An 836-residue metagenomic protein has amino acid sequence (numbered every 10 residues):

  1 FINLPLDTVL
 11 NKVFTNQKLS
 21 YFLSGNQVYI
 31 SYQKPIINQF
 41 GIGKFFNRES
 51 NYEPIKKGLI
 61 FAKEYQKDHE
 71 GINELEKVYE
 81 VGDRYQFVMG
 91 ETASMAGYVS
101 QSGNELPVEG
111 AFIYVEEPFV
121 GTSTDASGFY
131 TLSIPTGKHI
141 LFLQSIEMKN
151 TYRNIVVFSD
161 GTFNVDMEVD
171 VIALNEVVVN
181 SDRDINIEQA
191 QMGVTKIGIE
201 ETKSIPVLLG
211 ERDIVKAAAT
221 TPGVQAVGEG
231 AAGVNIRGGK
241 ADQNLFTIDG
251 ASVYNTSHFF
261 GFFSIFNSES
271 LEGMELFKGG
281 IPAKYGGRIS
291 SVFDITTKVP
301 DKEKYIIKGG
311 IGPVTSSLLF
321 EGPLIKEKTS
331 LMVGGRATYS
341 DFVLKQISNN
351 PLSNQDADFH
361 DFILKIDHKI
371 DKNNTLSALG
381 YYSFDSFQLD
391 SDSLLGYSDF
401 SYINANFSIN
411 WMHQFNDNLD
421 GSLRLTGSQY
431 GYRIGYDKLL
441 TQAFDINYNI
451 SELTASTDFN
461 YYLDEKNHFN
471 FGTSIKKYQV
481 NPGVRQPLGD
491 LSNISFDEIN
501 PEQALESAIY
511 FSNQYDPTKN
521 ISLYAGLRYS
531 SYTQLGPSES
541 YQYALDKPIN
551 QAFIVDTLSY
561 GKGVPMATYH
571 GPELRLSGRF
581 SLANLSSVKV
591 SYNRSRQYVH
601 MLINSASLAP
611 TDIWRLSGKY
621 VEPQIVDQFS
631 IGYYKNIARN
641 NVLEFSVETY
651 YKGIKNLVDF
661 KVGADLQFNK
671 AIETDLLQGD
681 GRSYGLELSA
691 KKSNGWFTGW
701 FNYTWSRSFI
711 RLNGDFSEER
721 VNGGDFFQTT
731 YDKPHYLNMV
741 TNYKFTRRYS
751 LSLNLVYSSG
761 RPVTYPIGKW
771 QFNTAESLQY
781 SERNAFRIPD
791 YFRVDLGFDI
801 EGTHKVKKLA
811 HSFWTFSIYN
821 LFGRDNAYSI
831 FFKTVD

Functional and structural regions predicted by a protein language model:
L59-Q86, E147-K149, G161, D184-I281 (+2 more regions): Periplasmic N-terminal accessory/gating domains of Gram-negative outer-membrane beta-barrel systems
P118-F129: Short, acidic Ser/Thr/Gly-rich low-complexity loop/linker segments typical of extracellular and cell-surface proteins
G312-A337, N350-S386, D399-G427, L463-N467: Transmembrane beta-barrel wall of Gram-negative outer-membrane proteins
Q355, T375-G421, L425-E452, V484 (+3 more regions): Flexible loop and strand-edge segments within Gram-negative outer membrane beta-barrel domains
G431, Q479-L491, T533-L558, M566 (+4 more regions): Surface-exposed extracellular loop regions of Gram-negative outer-membrane beta-barrel proteins, predominantly
E452-S456, E498, E506, L616-E622 (+3 more regions): Outer membrane beta-barrel strand-and-loop segments of large Gram-negative receptors, especially TonB-dependent
Y650-G653, I672-I767: Gram-negative outer-membrane beta-barrel transporters
R748, V756-A775, P789-D795, D799-D836: C-terminal beta-signal and adjacent terminal beta-strands/loops of Gram-negative outer-membrane beta-barrel proteins
